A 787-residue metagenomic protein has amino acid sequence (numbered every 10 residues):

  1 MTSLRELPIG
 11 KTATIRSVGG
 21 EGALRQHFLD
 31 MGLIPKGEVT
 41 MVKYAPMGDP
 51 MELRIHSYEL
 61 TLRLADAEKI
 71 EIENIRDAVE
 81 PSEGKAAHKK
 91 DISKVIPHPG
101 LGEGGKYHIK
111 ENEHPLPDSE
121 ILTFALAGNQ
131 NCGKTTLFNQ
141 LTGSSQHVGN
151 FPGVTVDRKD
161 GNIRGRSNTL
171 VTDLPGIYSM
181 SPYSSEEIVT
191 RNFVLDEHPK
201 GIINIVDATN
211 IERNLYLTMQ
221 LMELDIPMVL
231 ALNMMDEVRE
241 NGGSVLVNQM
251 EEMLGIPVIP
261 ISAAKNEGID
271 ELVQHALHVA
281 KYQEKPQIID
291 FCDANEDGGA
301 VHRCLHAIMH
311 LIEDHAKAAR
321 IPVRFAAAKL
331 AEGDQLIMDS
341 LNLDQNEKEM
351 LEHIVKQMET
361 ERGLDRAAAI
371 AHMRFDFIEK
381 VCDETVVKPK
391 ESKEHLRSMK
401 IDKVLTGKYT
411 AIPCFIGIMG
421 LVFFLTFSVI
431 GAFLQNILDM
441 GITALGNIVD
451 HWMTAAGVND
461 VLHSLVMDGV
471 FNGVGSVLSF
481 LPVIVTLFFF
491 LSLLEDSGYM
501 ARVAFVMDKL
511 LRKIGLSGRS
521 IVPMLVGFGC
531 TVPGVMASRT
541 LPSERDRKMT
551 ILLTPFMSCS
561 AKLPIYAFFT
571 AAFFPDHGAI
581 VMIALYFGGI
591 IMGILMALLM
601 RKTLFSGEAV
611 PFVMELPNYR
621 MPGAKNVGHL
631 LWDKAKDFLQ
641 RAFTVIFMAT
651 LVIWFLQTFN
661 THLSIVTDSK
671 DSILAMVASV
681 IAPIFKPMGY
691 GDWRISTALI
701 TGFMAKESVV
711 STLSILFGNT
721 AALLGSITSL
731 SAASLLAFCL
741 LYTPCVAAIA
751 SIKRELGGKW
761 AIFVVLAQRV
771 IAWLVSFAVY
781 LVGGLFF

Functional and structural regions predicted by a protein language model:
P97-S179: Conserved G1/Walker A P-loop phosphate-binding module
R166, R191-V258, I565: Conserved C-terminal guanine-recognition region of P-loop GTPase G domains, centered on the G4
V238-D293: Canonical P-loop GTPase G-domain recognition
Y282, I288-A456, L663-I665, S669-L674: Extended helical scaffolds that flank P-loop GTPase cores
A368-H372, K388, V429-V470, I514 (+3 more regions): Extended, low-charge hydrophobic alpha-helical regions
C414-L425, L487-S492, T570-A572, Y586-L599 (+3 more regions): Hydrophobic core segments of alpha-helical transmembrane domains in multi-pass membrane transport and ion-translocation
M440, A444-I448, A501-T531, S606-L630 (+1 more regions): Juxtamembrane inter-helical linkers in multi-pass membrane proteins
S560-I583, A747-G757, A778-F787: Transmembrane helix-loop junctions at the membrane interface of multipass transporters and ion channels
